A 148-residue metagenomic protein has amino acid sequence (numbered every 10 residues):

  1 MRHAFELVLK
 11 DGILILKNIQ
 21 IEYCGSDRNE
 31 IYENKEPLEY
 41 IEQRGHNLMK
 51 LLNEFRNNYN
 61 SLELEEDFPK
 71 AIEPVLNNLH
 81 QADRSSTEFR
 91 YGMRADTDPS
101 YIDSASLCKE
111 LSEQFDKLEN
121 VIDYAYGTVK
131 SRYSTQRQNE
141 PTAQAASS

Functional and structural regions predicted by a protein language model:
M1-L16: Short, hydrophobic, well-ordered secondary-structure elements
I21-S148: Long, charged low-complexity segments
